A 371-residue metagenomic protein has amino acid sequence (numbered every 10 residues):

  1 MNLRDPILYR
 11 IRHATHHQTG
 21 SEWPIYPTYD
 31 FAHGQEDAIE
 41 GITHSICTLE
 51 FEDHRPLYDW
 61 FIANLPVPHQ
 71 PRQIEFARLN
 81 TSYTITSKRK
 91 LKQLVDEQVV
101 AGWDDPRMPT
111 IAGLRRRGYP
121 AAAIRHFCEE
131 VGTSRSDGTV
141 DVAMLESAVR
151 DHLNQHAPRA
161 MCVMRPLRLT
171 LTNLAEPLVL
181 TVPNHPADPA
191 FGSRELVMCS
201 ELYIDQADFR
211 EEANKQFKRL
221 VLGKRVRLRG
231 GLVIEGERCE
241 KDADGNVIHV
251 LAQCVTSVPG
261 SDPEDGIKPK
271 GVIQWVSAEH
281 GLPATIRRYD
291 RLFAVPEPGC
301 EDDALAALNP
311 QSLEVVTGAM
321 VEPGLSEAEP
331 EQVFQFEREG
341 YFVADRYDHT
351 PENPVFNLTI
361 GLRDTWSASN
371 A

Functional and structural regions predicted by a protein language model:
M1, V67-P71, V100, P120-R125 (+4 more regions): Intrinsically disordered or highly flexible coil/loop and linker segments, enriched in small and charged/polar residues
M1-K90, V149, N154, P158 (+1 more regions): Active-site cores that bind ATP or allylic diphosphates and position pyrophosphate for catalysis
H69-A148: Long, charged, mostly alpha-helical binding arms that flank functional sites
F76, R89-K92, V100, D137-V140 (+5 more regions): Zn2+-dependent metallopeptidase catalytic domains
I124, G236, A344: Residue-level signal for inorganic ion chemistry
V221-L222, Q311-F334, R338: A conserved acidic, glycine/proline-rich C-terminal tail/linker
R227-L308: C-terminal, non-catalytic macromolecule-binding modules
T256, Y289-D290, A304, G324 (+2 more regions): Auxiliary tRNA-acceptor-end handling modules of aminoacyl-tRNA synthetases
